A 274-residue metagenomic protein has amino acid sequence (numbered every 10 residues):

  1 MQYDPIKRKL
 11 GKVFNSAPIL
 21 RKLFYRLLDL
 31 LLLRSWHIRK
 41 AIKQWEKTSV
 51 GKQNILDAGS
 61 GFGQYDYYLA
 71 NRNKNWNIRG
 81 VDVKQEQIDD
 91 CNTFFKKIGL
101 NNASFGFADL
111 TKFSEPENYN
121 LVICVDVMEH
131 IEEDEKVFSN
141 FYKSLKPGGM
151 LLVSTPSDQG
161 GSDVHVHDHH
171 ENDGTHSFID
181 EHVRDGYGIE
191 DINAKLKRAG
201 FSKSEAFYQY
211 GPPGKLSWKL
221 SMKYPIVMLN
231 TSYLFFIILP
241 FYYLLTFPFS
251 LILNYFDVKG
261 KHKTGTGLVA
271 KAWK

Functional and structural regions predicted by a protein language model:
Q2-H37, Q64, V83-Q87, F94 (+2 more regions): S-adenosyl-L-methionine-dependent methyltransferase catalytic module, highlighting the catalytic core
K12-S16, T48, N101: Surface-exposed polar/charged interaction patches
R39-W45, G51-H167, A270-A272: Conserved SAM-binding loop
E46-K47, G260: Short boundary motifs at domain starts and secondary-structure transition points
